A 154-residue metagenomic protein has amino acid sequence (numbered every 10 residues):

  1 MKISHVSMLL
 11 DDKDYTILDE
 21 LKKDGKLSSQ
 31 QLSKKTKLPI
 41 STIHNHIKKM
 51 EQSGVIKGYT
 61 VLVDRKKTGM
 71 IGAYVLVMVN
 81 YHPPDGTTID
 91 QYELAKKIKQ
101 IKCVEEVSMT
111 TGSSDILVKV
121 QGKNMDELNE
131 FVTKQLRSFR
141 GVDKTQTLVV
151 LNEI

Functional and structural regions predicted by a protein language model:
M1-I154: A compositional/biophysical signature of low hydrophobicity enriched in polar/charged and small residues
